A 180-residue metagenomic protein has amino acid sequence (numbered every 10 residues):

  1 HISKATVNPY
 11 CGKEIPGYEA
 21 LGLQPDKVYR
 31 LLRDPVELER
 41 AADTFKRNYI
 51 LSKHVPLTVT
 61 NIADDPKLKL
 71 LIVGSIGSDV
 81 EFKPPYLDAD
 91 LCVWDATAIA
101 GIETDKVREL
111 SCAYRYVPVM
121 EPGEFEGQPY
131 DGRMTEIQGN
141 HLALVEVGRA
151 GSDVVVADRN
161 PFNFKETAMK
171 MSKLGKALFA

Functional and structural regions predicted by a protein language model:
H1-P16, L21-Q24, I72-F82, W94-R108 (+1 more regions): Acidic, gly/pro-rich intrinsically disordered regions characteristic of viral assembly/maturation proteins
G12, A20-P56: A glycine-biased structural micro-motif
L38-H54, I99-Y116: Extended Gly/Ser/Thr-rich low-complexity repeat segments, especially those forming or decorating extracellular
R47-P84: A broadly used, surface-exposed interaction patch
L87-L91: A generic structural motif
